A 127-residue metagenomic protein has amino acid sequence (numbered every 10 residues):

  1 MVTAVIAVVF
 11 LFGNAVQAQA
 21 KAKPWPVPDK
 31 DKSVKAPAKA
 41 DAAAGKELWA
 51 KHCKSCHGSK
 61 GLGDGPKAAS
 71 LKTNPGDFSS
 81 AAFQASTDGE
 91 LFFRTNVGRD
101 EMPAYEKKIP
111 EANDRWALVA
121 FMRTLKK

Functional and structural regions predicted by a protein language model:
M1-Q19: N-terminal export/membrane-targeting signals
A20-L48: Electrostatic cytochrome c docking/interface patches
K39-L62, N96-V97: Sequence/structural segment immediately N-terminal to covalent heme-attachment motifs in c-type and related
L48, L125-K127: Short sequence/structural segments immediately N-terminal
D64-G76, R94-L125: Axial heme c-ligation environment in periplasmic c-type cytochrome domains
D77-F83: Acidic/His metal-coordination segments adjacent to aromatic residues that form catalytic metal sites in metalloenzymes
F83-R94, G98: Short Fe-S-cluster ligation motifs
